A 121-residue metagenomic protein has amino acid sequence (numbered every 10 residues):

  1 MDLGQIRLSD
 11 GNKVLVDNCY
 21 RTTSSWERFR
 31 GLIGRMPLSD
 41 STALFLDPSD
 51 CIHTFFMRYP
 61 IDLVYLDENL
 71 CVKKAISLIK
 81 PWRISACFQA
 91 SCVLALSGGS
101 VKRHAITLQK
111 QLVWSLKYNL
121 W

Functional and structural regions predicted by a protein language model:
M1-W121: Compact, glycine-rich, soluble single-domain proteins
